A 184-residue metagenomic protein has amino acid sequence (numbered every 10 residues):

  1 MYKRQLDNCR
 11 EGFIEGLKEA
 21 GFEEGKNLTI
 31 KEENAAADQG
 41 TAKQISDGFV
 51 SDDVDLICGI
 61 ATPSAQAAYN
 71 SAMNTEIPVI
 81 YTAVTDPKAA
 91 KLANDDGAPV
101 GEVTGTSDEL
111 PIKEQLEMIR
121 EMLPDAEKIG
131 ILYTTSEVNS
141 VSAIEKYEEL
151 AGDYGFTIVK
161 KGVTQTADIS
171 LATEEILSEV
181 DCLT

Functional and structural regions predicted by a protein language model:
K3-T184: Short hydrophobic alpha-helices and adjacent helix-cap/hinge residues
